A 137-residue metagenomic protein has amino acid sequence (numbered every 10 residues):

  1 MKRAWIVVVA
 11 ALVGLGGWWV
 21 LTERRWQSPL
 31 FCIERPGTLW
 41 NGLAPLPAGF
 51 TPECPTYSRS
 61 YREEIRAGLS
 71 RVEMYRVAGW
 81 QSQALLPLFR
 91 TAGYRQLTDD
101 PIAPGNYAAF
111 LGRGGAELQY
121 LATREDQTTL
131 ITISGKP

Functional and structural regions predicted by a protein language model:
A4-W19: Hydrophobic membrane-insertion alpha-helices, especially the h-region of bacterial N-terminal signal peptides
T22-V72: Compositionally biased P/S/T/G-rich terminal and signal peptide-adjacent segments that lie outside catalytic cores
W40-L46, V77-T98: Amphipathic alpha-helical segments
T56-S70, T98-G105, T123-Q127: Short, ordered beta-strand-loop transition motifs
T91, S134-P137: Short, solvent-exposed aromatic-acidic interface loops
R95-A116: Ser/Thr-rich, low-complexity intrinsically disordered terminal regions
A109-D126, T132-S134: Short, exposed beta-strand-loop hairpins at the edges of beta-sheets in extracellular/periplasmic proteins
